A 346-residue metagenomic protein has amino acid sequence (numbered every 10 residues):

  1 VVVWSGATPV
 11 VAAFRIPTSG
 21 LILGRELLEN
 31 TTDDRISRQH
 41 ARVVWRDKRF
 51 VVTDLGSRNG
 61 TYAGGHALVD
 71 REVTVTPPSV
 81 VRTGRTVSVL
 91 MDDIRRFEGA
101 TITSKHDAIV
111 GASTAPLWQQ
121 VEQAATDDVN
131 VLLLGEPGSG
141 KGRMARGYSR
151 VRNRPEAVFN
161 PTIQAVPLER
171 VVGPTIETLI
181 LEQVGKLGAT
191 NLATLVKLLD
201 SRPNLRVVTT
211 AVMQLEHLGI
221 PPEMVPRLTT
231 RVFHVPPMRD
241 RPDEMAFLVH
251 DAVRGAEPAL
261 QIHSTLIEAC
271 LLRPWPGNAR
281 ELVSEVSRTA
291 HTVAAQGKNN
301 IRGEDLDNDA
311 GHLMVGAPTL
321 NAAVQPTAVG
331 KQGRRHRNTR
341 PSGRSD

Functional and structural regions predicted by a protein language model:
V1-D34, V44-R46, A108, A115-P116 (+1 more regions): Intrinsically disordered, low-complexity acidic Ser/Thr-rich regulatory segments
A13, W45-D47, T53, R58 (+1 more regions): C-terminal boundary/linker segments immediately following FHA domains
E26, K48, K141, R146 (+4 more regions): Bacterial C-terminal helix-turn-helix
T32-R35, R42-V44, Q123, P237 (+1 more regions): Replace "in large, NTP-powered and nucleic-acid-processing enzymes" with "in large, NTP-powered factors and other
A41, R241-V253: Conserved Sensor-2/SRH helix of P-loop NTPases
T101-H217, L228, M238, P242 (+1 more regions): AAA+ ATPase active-site-proximal loops
V286, V293-A317: Conserved C-terminal helix/linker of AAA+ ATPases
